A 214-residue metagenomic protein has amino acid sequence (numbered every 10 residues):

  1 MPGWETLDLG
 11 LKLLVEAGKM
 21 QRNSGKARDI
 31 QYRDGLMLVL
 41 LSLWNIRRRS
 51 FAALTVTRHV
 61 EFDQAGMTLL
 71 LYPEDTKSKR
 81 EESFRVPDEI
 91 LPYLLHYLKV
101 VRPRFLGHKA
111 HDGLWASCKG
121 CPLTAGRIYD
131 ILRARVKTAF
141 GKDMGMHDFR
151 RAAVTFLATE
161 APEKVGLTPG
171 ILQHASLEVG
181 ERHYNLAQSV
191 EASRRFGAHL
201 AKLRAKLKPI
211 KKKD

Functional and structural regions predicted by a protein language model:
M1-E16, S78-E89, A110: DNA breakage-rejoining catalytic core of tyrosine-based enzymes
P2-R48: Basic, Lys/Arg- and aromatic-enriched nucleic-acid-binding interface segment
M37, S50-L54, T168: Alpha-helix N-cap/helix-start motif at helix boundaries, enriched for small hydrophobics
V39, D148-A175: C-terminal catalytic core of tyrosine-transesterase DNA break-rejoin enzymes
R49, A53-Y93: Conserved tyrosine-mediated DNA breakage-rejoining catalytic core shared by Y-recombinases
P87-K142, H147-D148: Active-site/catalytic core of tyrosine-dependent DNA strand-transfer enzymes
I171-L200: Catalytic-site neighborhood detector that most strongly recognizes the C-terminal catalytic loop/helix of tyrosine
E191, A198-D214: C-terminal secondary-structure termini that scaffold catalytic or DNA-interacting sites
